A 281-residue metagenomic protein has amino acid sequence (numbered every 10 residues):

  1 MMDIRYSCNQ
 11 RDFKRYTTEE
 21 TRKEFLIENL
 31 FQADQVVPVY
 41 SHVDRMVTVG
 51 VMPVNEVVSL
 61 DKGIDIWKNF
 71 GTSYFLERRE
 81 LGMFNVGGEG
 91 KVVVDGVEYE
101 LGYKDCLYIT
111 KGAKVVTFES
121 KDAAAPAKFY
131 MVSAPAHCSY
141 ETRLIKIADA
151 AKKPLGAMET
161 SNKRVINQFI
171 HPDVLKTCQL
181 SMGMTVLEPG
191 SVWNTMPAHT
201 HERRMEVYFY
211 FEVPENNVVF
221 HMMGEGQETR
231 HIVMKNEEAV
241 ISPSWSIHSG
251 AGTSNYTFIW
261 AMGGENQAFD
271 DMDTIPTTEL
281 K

Functional and structural regions predicted by a protein language model:
M1-T48: Non-cleavable N-terminal signal-anchor transmembrane helices
E28-N69, K163-E206: A short glycine-rich, His/Asp/Glu-containing loop-to-beta-strand
Y40, D44, K176-A239, P243-I247 (+1 more regions): Acidic/His-leaning functional-site neighborhoods
P53-V54, E89, E215, I247 (+1 more regions): Short, glycine-/Ser/Thr-/acidic-enriched flexible segments
F75-G102, F211-N236: A short beta-strand-loop-beta hairpin characteristic of the jelly-roll/cupin
G87-P126, V132-P135: Acidic, low-complexity central loop/insert segments
L101-K121, V233-S254, G263: Conserved metal-binding segment of the jelly-roll/cupin
A123-R164, G224, I259-K281: Double-stranded beta-helix
